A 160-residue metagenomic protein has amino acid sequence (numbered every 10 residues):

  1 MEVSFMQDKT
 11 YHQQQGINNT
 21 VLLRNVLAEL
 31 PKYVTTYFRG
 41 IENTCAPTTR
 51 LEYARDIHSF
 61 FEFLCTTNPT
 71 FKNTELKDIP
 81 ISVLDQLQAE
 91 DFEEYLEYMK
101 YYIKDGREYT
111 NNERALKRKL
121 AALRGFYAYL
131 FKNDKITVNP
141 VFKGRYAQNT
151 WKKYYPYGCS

Functional and structural regions predicted by a protein language model:
E2-L51: N-terminal DNA-binding module of tyrosine recombinases/phage integrases
V34-T48, H58-Y154: N-terminal core-binding DNA-recognition domain of tyrosine recombinases/integrases
G158-S160: A short mid-domain helix/strand-loop element embedded in enzyme catalytic domains that forms or borders the active-site
